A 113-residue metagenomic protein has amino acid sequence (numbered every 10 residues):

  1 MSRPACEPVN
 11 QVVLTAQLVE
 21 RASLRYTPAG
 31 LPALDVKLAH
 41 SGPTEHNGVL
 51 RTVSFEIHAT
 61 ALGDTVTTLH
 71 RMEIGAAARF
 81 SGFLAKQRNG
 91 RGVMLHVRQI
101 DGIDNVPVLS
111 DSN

Functional and structural regions predicted by a protein language model:
M1-N113: Single-stranded nucleic acid-binding surfaces, predominantly the OB-fold ssDNA-binding core
